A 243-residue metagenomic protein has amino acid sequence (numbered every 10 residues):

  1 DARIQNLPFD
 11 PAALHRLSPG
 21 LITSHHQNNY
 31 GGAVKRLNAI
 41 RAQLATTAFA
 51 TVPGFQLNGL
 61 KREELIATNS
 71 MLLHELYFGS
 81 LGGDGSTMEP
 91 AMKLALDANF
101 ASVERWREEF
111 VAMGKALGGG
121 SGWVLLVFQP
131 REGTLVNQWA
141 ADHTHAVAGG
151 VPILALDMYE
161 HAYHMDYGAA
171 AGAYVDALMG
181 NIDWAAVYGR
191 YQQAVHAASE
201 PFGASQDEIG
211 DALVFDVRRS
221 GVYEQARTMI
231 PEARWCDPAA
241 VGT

Functional and structural regions predicted by a protein language model:
D1-E200: Feature for soluble, non-membrane regions of globular proteins
A2, L135, A212, P231-A233: A structural micro-motif
G79, G221, G242: Glycine-rich nucleotide phosphate-binding loop and flanking beta-alpha elements of Rossmann-like dinucleotide-binding
G120-G122, Q225-T228, E232: Glycine-centered flexibility motif
W139, D216, W235-D237: Structural signal for conserved beta-strand scaffold positions within catalytic alpha/beta enzyme cores
G189, Q193-T228: Flexible, polar/low-complexity N-terminal or interdomain linker segments that lie immediately upstream of folded
E232-T243: Catalytic cysteine-centered active loop of the rhodanese-like fold, especially the PTP/DSP P-loop
